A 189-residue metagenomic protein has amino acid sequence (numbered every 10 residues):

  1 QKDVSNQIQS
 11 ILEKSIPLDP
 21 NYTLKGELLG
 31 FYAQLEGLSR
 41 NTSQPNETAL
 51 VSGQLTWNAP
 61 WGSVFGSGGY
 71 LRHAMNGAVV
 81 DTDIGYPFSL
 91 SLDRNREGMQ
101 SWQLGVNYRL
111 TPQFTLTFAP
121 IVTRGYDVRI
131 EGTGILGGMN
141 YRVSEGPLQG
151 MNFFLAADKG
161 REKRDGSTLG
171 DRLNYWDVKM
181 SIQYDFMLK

Functional and structural regions predicted by a protein language model:
Q7-R124: Detector for outer-membrane/organellar transmembrane beta-barrel domains, recognizing the amphipathic beta-strand
S39-S43, D165-G170: Flexible, solvent-exposed loop segments that connect beta-strands
N76, N95, S144-M151, M187-K189: Outer-membrane beta-barrel biogenesis signature
T82-Y86, G132-G134, L169-D177: Flexible, surface-exposed loop regions and adjacent strand-edge segments of Gram-negative outer-membrane beta-barrel
A119, E131-S144, G150-F154: A C-terminal functional module that forms or caps the active site or interfaces directly with catalytic machinery
G137-V143, R172-K189: Outer-membrane beta-barrel "beta-signal"
V143, L155-R164: C-terminal beta-signal and adjacent terminal beta-strands/loops of Gram-negative outer-membrane beta-barrel proteins
